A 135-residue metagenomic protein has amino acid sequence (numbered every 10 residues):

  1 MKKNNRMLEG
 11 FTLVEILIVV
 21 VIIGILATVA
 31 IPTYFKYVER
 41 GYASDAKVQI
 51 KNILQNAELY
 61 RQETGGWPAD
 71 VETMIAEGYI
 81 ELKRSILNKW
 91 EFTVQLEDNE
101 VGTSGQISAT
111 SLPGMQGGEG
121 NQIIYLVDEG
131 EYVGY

Functional and structural regions predicted by a protein language model:
M1-F11: N-terminal leader/signal peptides at the extreme start of proteins
M7, I16, T103: Exposed loop/turn and edge beta-strand positions of beta-sandwich/beta-sheet ligand-binding modules
L8, I22-I25, E39, E63: Short glycine/serine/threonine-biased micro-segments
V14-T33: Alpha-helical hydrophobic helix detector
E39-T73: Conserved hydrophobic/amphipathic alpha-helical signal-anchor segments
Q62-Y135: Periplasmic/extracellular, small/polar-rich flexible segments of pilin-like filament-forming proteins
